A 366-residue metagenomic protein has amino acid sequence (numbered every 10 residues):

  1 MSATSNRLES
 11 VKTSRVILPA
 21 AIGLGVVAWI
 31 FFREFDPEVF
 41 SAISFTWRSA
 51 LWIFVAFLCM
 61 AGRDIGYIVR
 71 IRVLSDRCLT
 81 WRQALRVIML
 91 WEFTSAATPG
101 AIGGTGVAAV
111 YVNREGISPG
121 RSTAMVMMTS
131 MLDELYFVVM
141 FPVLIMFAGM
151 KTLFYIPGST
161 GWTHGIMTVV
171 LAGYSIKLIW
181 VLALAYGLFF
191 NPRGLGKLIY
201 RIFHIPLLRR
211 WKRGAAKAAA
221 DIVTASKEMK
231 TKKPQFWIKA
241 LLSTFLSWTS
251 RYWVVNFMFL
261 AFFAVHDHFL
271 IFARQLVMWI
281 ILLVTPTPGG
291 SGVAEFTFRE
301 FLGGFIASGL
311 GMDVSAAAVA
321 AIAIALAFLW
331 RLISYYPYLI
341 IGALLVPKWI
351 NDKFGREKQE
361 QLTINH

Functional and structural regions predicted by a protein language model:
M1-F40, T94-L207, T287, S291-H366: Transmembrane helix-loop-helix hairpins in multi-pass inner-membrane proteins
V11-L18, F45-V55, K227-L241: Membrane-interface helix starts
F40-S49, R77-T80, A225-K233, A264 (+1 more regions): Helix-boundary and loop/linker segments of multi-pass membrane transporters
L58, L90, M128-L135, L242 (+3 more regions): Hydrophobic residues within alpha-helical transmembrane segments of multi-pass solute transporters/permease subunits
G66-I71, A108, R251-M258, V277 (+3 more regions): Hydrophobic/aromatic residues in alpha-helical transmembrane segments
Q83-M89, T249-V255, D267-L283, A294: Hydrophobic alpha-helical segments embedded in the membrane of multi-pass proteins
V87-F93, G196-I222: Juxtamembrane inter-helical linkers in multi-pass membrane proteins
R213-F262, H266-H268: Alpha-helical transmembrane segments and their immediate interhelical loop/hinge regions in multi-pass membrane
